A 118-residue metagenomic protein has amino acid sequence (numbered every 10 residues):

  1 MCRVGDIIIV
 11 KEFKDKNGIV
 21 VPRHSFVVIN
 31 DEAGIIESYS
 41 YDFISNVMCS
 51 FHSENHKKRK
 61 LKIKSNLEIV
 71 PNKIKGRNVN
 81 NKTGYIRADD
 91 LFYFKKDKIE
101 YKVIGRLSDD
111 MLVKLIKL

Functional and structural regions predicted by a protein language model:
V4-G5: Loop/turn positions that initiate beta-strands
F13-K14: Short, basic/aromatic recognition patches
N17-P71: Compact nucleic-acid interaction/catalytic patches
K62-L118: C-terminal terminal-subdomain/extension
